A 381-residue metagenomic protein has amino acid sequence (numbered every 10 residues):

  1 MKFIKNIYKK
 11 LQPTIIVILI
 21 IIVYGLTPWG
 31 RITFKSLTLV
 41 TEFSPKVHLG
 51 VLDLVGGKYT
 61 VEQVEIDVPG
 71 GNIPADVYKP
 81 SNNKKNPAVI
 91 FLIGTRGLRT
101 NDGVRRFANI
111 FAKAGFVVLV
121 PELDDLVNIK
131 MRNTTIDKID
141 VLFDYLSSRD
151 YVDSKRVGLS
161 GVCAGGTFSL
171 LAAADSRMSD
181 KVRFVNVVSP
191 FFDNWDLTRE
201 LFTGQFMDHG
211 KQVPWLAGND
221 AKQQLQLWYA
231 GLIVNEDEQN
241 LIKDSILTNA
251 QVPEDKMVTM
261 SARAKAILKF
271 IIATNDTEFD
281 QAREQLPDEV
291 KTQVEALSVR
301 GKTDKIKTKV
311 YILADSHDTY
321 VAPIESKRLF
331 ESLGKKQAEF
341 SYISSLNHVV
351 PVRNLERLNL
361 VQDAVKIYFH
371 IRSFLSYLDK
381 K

Functional and structural regions predicted by a protein language model:
W29, L171-R263: Alpha/beta-hydrolase-fold enzymes
L37-K84: N-terminal cap/lid segment of alpha/beta-hydrolase-fold proteins
K84-N86, L92-K130: Short substrate-entry loop that stabilizes the transition state in hydrolases
K130-Y151: Alpha/beta-hydrolase active-site loop
Y151-C163: Alpha/beta-hydrolase fold nucleophile elbow
I306, Y311-A314, D318: Short beta-strand/loop motif that positions the catalytic acidic residue of the alpha/beta-hydrolase fold
T319-E325: Conserved alpha/beta-hydrolase "acid-adjacent" motif
L355-K381: Catalytic active-site module of serine/aspartate enzymes centered on a nucleophile-bearing elbow/loop
